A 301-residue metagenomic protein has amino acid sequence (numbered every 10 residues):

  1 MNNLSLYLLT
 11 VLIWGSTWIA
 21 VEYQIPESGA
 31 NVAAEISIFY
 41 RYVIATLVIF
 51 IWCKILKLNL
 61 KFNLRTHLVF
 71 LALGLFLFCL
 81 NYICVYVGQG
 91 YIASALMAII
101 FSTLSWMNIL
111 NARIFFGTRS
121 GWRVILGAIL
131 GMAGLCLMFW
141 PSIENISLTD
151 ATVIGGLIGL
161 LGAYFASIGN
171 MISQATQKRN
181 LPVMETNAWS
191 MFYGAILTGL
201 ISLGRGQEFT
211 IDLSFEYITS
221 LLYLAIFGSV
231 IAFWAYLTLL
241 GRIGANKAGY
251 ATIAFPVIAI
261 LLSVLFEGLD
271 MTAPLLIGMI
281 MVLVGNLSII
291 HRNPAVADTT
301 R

Functional and structural regions predicted by a protein language model:
M1-I36, L148-A175, I196-L200, R301: Glycine-/small-residue-enriched transmembrane alpha-helix faces in small-molecule transporters and effluxers
M1-L4, A30-E35, F39, F62-L68 (+3 more regions): Juxtamembrane helix-entry segments on the extracytoplasmic side of multipass membrane proteins
S5, L12, T17, I44-V48 (+8 more regions): Alpha-helical transmembrane segments of compact multi-pass small-molecule transporters, enriched in specific families
I13, T17-W18, F50-F101, L137 (+1 more regions): Specific transmembrane alpha-helical segments of multi-pass solute transporters/efflux pumps, especially DMT/EamA
Q24, S37, R41, G88 (+8 more regions): Hydrophobic/aromatic residues within transmembrane alpha-helices of multi-pass small-molecule transporters
A30-L80, M107, Y164-G169, A188-G206 (+2 more regions): Transmembrane alpha-helices of multi-pass small-molecule transport proteins
F39-Y40, F78, Y82, L96-T103 (+2 more regions): Helix-helix packing/entry segments at the starts of transmembrane helices
I49, S120-S142, T198, I253 (+2 more regions): Hydrophobic transmembrane alpha-helices of multi-pass small-molecule transport proteins
